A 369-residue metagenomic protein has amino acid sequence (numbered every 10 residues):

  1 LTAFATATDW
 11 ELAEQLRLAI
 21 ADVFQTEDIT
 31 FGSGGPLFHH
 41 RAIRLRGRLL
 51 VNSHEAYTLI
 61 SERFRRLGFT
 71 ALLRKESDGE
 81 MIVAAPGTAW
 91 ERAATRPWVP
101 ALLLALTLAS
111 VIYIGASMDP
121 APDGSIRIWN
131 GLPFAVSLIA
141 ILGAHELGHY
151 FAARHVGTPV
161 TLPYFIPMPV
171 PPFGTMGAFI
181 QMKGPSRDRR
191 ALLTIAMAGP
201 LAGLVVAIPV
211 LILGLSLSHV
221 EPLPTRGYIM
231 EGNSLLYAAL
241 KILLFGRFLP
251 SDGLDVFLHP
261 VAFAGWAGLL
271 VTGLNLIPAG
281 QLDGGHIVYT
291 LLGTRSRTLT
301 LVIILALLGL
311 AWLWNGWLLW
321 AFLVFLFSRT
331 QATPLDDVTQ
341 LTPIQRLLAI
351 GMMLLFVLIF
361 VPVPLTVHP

Functional and structural regions predicted by a protein language model:
L1-P369: Hydrophobic transmembrane alpha-helices and their immediate loop junctions in multi-pass integral membrane proteins
